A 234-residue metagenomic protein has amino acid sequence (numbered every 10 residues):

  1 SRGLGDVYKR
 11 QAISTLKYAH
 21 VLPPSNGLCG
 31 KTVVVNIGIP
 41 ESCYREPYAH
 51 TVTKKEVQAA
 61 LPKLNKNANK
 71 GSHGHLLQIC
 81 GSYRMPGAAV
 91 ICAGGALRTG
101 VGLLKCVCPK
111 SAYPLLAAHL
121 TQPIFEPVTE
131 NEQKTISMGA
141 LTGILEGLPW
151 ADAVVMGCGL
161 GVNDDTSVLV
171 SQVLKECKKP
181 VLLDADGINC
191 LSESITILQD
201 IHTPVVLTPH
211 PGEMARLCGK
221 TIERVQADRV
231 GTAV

Functional and structural regions predicted by a protein language model:
S1-R2, H210: Active-site glycine-centered loops adjacent to acidic/histidine catalytic or metal-binding residues that shape
G3-Y8: Short, small-residue-biased leader/transition segments that mark boundaries at the very start of proteins
K9-I13, G27-C29: Active-site-proximal region of nucleotide-activated glycan assembly enzymes, centered on histidine/acidic-rich loops
L16: Glycine-/small-residue-rich beta->alpha transition segments that form the dinucleotide
H20-L182, N189-L207, P211-V234: Small-residue (G/A/S/T)-rich helix-start motifs and N-terminal tracts that mark the onset
